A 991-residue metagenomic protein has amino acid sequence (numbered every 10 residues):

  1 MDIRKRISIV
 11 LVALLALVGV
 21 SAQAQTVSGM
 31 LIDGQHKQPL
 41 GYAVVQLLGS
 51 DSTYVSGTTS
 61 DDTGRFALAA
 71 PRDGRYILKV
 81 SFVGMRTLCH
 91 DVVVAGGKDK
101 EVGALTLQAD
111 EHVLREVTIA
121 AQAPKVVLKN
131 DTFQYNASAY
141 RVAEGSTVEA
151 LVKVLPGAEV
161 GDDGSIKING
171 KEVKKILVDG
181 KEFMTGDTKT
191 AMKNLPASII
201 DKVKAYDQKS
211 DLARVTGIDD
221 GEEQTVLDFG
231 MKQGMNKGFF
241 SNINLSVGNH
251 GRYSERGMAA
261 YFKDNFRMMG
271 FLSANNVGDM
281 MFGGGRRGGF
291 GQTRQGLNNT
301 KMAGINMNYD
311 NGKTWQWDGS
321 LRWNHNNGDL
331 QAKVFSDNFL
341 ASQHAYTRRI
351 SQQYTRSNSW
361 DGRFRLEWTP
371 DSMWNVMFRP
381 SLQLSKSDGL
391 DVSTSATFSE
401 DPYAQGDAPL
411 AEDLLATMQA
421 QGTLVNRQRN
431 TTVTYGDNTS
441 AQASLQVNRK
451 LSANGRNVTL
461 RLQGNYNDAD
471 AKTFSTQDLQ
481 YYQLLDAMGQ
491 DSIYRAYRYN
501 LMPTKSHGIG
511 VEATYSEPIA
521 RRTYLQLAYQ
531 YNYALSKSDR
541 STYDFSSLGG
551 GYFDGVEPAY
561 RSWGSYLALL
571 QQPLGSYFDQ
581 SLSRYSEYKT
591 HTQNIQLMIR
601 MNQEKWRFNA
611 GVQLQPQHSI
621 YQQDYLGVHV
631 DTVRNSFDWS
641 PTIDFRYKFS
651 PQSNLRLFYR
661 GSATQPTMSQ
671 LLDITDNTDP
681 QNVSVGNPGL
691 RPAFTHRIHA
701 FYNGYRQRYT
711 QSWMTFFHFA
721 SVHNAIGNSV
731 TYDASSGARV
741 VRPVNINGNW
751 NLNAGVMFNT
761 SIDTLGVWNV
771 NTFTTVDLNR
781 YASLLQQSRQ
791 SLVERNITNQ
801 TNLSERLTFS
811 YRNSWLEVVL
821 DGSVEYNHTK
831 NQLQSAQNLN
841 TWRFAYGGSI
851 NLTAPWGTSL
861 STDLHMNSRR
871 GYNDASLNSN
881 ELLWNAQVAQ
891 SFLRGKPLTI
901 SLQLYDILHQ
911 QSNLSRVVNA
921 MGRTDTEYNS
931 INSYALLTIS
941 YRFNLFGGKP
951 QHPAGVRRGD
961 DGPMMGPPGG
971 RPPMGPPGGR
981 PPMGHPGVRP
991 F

Functional and structural regions predicted by a protein language model:
M30-L40: Structural motif
I32, Q46-L48, S81-M85, A95 (+6 more regions): Short, acidic, small-residue-rich periplasmic hinge/interaction motif at the N-terminus of Gram-negative outer-membrane
L48-Y54, R75-H90: A short, solvent-exposed loop/turn motif at the edges and junctions of modular extracellular/periplasmic domains
S50-R65: Short, acidic Ser/Thr/Gly-rich low-complexity loop/linker segments typical of extracellular and cell-surface proteins
D61-A70, S165, A191: Short, surface-exposed beta-strand/beta-hairpin micro-motifs centered on an aromatic residue
L128, S165-A213, V226-M231, F266: Periplasmic plug
T132-V154, K167-I168, V178-F183, N244-N249 (+1 more regions): Short, polar/charged loop or turn motifs at beta-strand boundaries
G186, K209-G251, N265-F991: Primarily recognizes Gram-negative and organellar outer-membrane beta-barrels
